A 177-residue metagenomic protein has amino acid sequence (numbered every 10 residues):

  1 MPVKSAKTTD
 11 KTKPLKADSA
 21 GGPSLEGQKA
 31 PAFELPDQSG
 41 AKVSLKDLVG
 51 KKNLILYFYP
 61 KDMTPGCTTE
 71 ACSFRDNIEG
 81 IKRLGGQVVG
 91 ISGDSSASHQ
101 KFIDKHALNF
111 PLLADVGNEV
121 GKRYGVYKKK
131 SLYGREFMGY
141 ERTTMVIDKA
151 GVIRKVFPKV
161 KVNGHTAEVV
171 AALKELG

Functional and structural regions predicted by a protein language model:
M1-G177: Chalcogenol-based redox active-site neighborhoods
